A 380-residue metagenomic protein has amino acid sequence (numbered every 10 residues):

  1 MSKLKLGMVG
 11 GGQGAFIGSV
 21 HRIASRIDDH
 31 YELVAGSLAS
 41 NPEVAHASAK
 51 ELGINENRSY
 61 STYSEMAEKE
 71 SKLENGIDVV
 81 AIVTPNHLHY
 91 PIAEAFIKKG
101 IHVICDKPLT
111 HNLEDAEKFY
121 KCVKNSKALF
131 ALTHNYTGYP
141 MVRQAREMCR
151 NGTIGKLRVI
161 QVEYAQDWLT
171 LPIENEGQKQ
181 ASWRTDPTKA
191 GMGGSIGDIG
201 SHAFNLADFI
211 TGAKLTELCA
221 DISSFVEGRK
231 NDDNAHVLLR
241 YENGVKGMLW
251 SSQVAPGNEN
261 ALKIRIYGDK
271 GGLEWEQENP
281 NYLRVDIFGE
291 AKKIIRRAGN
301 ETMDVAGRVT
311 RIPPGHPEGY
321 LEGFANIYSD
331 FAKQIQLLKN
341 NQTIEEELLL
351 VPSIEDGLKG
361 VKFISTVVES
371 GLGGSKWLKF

Functional and structural regions predicted by a protein language model:
M1-I54: N-terminal Rossmann-like dinucleotide-binding module
M1-K3, A81, D330-F380: C-terminal helix-rich "cap/oligomerization" subdomain common to oxidoreductases
A35, V79, V159: Short, Asp-centered acidic motifs that coordinate Mg2+ and/or phosphate in catalytic or ligand-binding sites
R58-I77: A structured beta-alpha segment of the ubiquitous adenosine-cofactor-binding alpha/beta core
Y60, I199-N281: Glycine-rich, aromatic-lined ligand/substrate-binding cores of catalytic and carbohydrate-binding domains
V79, P85-G138, G152: Beta-strand-loop-alpha-helix segment that lines the small-molecule cofactor/substrate pocket of alpha/beta enzymes
S126-L129, Y136-R229, L283, G374: Predominantly a Rossmann-like dinucleotide-binding segment in NAD(P)-dependent oxidoreductases
N135, F209, L238-Y241, K270-V351: C-terminal glycine/acidic-rich active-site capping loop/insertion
